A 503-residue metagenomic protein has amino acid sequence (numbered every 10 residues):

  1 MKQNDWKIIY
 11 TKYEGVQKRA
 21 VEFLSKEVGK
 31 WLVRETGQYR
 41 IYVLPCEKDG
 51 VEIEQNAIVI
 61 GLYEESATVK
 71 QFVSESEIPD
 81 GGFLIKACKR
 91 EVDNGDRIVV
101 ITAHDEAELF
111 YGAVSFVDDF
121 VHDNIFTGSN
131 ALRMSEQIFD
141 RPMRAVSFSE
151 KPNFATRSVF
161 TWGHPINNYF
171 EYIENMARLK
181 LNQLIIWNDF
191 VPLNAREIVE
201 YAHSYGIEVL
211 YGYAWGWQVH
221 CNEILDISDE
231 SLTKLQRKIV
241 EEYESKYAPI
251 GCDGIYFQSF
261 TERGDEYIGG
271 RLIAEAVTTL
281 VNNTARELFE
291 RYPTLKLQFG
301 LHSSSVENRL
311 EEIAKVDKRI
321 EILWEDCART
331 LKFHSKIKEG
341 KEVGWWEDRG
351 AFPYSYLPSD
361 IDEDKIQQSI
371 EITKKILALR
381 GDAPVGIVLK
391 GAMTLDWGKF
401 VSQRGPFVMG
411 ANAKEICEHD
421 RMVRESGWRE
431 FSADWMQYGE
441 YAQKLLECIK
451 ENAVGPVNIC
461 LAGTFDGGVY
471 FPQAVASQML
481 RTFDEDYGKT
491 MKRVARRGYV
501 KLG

Functional and structural regions predicted by a protein language model:
M1-E150: Contiguous, structured surface segment used for ligand recognition
Y13-G15, Y63-E65, E106-E108, P165-I166 (+3 more regions): Short, glycine-/Ser/Thr-/acidic-enriched flexible segments
Q17-A20, L24, L109-G112, F116 (+6 more regions): Stable alpha-helical elements in mature extracytoplasmic
F23-E35, F116-D119, D123, N175 (+5 more regions): Structured segments of extracytoplasmic/periplasmic soluble domains in secreted or envelope-associated proteins
V51-I53, V92-N94, P152-N153, A248-P249 (+2 more regions): Extracellular/periplasmic catalytic domains that process cell-envelope and extracellular macromolecules
T68-V69, L109-G112, Y169, L331-F333 (+1 more regions): Short helix/loop capping segments that flank catalytic or ligand/cofactor-binding pockets
T127-Q183: An acidic-aromatic substrate-binding cleft motif
R133-D140, T161-G163, N182-L502: Catalytic-core regions of glycoside hydrolase
